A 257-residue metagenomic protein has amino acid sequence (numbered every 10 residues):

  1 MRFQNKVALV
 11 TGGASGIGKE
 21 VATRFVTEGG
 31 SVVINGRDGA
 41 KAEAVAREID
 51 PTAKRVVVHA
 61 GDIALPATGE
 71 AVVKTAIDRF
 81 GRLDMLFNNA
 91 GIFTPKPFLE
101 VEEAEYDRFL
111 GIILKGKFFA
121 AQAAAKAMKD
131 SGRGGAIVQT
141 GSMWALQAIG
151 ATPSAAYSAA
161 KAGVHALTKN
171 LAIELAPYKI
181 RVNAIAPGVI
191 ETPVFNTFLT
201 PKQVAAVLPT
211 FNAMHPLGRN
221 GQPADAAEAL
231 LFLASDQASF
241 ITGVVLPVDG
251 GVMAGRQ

Functional and structural regions predicted by a protein language model:
V7, A14-G16, D38: Conserved glycine-rich cofactor-binding loop
F87, A176, R181, I241-G243: Short, small/polar-rich loop/turn modules that mediate ligand/substrate recognition or access, typified
P97-F98, E105-L110, F211: Substrate-binding pocket helix/loop in short-chain dehydrogenase/reductase
A121, A160, T168: Active-site helix of classical SDR
K126, I173-P177, S239: Alpha-helical segment proximal to the catalytic Tyr-Lys
S142: Residue(s) in the substrate-gating loop at a strand-loop-helix junction that position the organic substrate next
L231, T242-Q257: Short C-terminal tail/terminal secondary-structure segment of NAD(P)H-dependent dehydrogenase/reductase domains
